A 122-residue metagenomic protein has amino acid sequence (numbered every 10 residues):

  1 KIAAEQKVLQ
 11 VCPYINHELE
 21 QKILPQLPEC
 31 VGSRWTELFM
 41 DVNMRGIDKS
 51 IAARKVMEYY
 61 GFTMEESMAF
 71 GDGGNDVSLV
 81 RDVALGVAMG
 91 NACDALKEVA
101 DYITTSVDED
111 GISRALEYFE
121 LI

Functional and structural regions predicted by a protein language model:
K1-F70, G74-L79: Conserved acidic, metal-coordinating active-site core of Asp-based, Mg2+-dependent phosphoryl-transfer enzymes
T36-M40, N91-D94, D108-I112: Short, acidic/turn-prone active-site loops that include or flank metal/cofactor- and phosphate-binding residues
V42-G46, K97-I103, S113-L116: Short, charged, surface-exposed secondary-structure boundary motifs
A52-K55, G111, A115: Well-ordered alpha-helical segments embedded in enzymatic catalytic cores
A53, T63-V107: Acidic, Mg2+-coordinating phosphoryl-transfer loop and its flanking beta/alpha structural elements, shared across
Y118-I122: Generic C-terminal helix-cap and adjacent flexible tail
